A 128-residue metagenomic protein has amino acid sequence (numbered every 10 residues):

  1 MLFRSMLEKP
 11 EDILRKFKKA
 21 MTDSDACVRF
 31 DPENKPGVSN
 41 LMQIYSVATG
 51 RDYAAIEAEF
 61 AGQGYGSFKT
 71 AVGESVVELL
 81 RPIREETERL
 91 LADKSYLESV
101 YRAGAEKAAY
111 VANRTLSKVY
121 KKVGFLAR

Functional and structural regions predicted by a protein language model:
F3-R128: Conserved nucleotide- and phosphate/pyrophosphate-binding catalytic cores in adenylate/nucleotidyl-handling enzymes
